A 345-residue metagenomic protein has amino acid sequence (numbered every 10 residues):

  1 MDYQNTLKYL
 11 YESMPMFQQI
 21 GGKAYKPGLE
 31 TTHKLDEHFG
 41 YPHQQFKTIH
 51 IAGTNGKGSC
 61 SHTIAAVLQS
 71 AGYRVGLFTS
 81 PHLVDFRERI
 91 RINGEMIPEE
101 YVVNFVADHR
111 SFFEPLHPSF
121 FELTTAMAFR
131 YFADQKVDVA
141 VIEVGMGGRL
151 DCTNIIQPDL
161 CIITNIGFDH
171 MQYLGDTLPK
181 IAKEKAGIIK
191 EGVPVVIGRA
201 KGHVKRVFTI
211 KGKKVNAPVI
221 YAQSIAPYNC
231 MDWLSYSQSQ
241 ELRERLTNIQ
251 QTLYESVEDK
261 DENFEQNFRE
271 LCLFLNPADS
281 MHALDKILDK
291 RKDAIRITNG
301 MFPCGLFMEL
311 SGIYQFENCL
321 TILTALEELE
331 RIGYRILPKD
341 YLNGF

Functional and structural regions predicted by a protein language model:
M1-G22: Charged, amphipathic alpha-helical linker segments immediately N-terminal to NTP-binding catalytic cores
G22-L29, H33-T48, S70-I156, Q172-G175 (+2 more regions): ATP-dependent carboxylate-amine ligase catalytic core
K57: Catalytic cores of secreted/periplasmic lytic hydrolases that degrade extracellular macromolecules
C60-T63: Hydrophobic positions on the alpha1 helix immediately C-terminal to the Walker A/P-loop
V75, L310-L323: Short glycine/threonine-rich catalytic loop with a Thr-x-Gly-x-Asp
F113-P118, F307-I313: A short glycine/serine-rich beta->alpha loop
E143, L160-M301, G305, C319-K339: Acidic, Mg2+-coordinating active-site environments of NTP-dependent enzymes
